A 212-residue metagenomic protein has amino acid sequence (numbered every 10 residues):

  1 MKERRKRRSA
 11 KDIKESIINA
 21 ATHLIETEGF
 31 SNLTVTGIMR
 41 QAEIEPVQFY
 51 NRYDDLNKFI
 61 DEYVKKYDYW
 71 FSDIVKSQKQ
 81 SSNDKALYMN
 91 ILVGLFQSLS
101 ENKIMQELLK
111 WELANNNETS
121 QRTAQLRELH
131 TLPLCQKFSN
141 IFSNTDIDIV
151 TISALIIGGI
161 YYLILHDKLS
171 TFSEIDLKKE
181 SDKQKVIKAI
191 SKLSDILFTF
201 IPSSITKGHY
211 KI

Functional and structural regions predicted by a protein language model:
M1-D12, T206-I212: N-terminal intrinsically disordered/low-complexity leader segments
A10-A21, I38, Y63-F71: Generic hydrophobic, amphipathic alpha-helix propensity
S16, L24-K58, E62: Helix-turn-helix
E62, K76-E101, M105, N144-S153 (+1 more regions): Hydrophobic alpha-helical connector segments
F71-K79, N117-S143, V150-T151, L165 (+1 more regions): Amphipathic alpha-helical packing segments from all-alpha helical-bundle domains
L95, L108-E112, I156, I160: Short alpha-helical scaffolding segments that buttress acidic/His motifs in well-ordered protein cores
L99-Q121, H166-S173: Amphipathic alpha-helical segments used for helix-helix packing
F138-L193, I201-I212: Hydrophobic/aromatic-rich alpha-helical bundle segments in the mid-to-C-terminal region
